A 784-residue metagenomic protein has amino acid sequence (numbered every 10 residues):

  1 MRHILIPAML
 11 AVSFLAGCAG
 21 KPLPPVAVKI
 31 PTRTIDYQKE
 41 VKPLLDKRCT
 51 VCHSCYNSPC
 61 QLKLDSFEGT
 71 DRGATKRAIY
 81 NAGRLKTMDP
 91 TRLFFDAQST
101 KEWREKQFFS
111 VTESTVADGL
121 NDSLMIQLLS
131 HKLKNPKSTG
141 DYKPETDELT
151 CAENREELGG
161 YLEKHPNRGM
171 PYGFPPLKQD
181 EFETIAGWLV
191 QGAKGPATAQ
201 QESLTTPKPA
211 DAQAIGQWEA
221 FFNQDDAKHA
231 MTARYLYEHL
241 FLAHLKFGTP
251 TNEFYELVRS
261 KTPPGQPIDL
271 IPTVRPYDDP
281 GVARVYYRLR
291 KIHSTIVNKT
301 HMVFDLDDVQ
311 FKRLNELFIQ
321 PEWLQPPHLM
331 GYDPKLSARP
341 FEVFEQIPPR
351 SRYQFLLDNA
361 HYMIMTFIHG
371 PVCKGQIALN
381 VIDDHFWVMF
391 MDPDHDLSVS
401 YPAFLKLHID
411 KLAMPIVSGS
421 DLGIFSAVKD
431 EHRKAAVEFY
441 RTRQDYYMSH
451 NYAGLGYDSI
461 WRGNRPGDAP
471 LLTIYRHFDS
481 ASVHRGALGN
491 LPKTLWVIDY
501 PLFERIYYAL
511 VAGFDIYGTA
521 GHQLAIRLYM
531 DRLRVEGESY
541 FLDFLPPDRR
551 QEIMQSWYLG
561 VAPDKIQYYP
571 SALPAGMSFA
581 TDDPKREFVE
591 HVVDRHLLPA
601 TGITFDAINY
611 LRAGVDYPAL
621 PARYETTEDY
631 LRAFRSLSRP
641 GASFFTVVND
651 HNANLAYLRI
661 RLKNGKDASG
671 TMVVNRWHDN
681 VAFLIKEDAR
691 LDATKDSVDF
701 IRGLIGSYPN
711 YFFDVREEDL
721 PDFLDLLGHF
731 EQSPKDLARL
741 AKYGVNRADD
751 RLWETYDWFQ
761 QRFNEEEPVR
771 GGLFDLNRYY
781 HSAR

Functional and structural regions predicted by a protein language model:
M1-I4: Positively charged n-region of N-terminal signal peptides that target proteins for export
P7-A16: Bacterial N-terminal signal peptides
C18-R784: Aromatic- and Gly/Pro-enriched helix-to-coil junctions and flexible linker segments
